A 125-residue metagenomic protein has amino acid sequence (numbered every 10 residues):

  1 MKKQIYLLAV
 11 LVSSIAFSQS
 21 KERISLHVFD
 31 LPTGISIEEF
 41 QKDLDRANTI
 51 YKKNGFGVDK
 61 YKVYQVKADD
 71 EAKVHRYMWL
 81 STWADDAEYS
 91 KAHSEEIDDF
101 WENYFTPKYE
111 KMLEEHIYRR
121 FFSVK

Functional and structural regions predicted by a protein language model:
Q4-S14: Sec-dependent N-terminal signal peptides
A16-S20: Boundary at the C-terminal end of the N-terminal hydrophobic targeting segment
R23-H27, H75-Y77: Short amphipathic alpha-helical segments
S25-G55: N-terminal targeting signals for Sec/Tat export/insertion, comprising classic cleavable signal peptides
T49-K60, E71-V74, L80-F121: An amphipathic, aromatic/His-enriched active-site/gating alpha helix that lines ligand/cofactor pockets
V63-D69: Short, solvent-exposed loop/turn elements at beta->coil junctions and helix N-caps that rim active or binding pockets
V124-K125: Short, solvent-exposed mixed-charge patches
